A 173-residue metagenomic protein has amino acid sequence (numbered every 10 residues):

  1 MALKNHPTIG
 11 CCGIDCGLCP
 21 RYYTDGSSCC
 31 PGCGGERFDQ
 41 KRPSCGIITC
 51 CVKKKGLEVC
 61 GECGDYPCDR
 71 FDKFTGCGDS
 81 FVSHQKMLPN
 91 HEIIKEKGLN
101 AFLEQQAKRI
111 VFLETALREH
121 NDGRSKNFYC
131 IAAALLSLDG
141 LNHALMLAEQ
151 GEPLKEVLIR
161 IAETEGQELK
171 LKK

Functional and structural regions predicted by a protein language model:
M1-A2, H6, K155-K173: Low-complexity, acidic/Ser/Thr- and charged residue-rich accessory regions of DNA metabolism proteins
M1-I48, K53-C60: N-terminal cysteine/histidine-rich coordination modules
G10, I14-G17, P31, K97 (+1 more regions): Amphipathic, glycine/alanine/valine-rich membrane-attaching segments
L18, C51, F112-R118, E163: Short, hydrophobic/amphipathic alpha-helical patches that form generic packing surfaces within helical domains
G61-I159: Short loop/turn segments that flank or connect secondary-structure elements
